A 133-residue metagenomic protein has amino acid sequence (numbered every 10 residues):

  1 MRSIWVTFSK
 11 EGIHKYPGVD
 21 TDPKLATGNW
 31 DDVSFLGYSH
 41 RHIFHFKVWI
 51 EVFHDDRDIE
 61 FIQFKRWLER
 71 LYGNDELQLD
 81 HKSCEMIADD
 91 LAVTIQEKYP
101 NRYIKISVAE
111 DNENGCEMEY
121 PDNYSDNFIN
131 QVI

Functional and structural regions predicted by a protein language model:
M1-I133: Charge-rich, low-complexity N-terminal segments
